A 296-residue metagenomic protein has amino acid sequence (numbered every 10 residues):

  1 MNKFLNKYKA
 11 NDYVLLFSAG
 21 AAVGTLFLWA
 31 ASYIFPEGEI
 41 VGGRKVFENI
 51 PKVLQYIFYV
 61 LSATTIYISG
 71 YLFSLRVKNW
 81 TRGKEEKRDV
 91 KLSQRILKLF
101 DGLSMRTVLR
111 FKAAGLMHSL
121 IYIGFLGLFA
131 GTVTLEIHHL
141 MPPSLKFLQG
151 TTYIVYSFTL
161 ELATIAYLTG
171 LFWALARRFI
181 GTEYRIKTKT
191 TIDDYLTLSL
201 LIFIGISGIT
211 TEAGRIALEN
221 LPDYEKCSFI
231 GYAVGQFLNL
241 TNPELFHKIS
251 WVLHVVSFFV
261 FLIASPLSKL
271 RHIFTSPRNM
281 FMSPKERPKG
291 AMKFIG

Functional and structural regions predicted by a protein language model:
N2-G296: Membrane-embedded alpha-helical bundles of multi-pass integral membrane proteins
